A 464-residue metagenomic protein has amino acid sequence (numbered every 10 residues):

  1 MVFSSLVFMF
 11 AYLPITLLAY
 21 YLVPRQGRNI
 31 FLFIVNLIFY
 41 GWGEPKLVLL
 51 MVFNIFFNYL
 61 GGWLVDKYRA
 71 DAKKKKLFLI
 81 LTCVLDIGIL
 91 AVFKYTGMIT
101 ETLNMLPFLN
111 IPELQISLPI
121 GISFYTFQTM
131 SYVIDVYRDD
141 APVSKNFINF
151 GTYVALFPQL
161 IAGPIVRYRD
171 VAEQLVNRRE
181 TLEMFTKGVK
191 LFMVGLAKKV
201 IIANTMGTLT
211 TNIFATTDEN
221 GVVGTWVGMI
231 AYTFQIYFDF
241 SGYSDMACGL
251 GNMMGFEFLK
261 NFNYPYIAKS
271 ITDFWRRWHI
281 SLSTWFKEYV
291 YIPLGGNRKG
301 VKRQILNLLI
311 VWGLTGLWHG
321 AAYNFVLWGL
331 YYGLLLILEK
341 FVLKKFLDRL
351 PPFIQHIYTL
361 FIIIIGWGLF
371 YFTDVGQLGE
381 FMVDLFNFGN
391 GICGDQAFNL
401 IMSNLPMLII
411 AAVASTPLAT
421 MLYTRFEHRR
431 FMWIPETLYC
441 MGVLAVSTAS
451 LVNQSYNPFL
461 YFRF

Functional and structural regions predicted by a protein language model:
M1-R463: Membrane-embedded transmembrane alpha-helical bundles that form the catalytic cores of multi-pass lipid-modifying
